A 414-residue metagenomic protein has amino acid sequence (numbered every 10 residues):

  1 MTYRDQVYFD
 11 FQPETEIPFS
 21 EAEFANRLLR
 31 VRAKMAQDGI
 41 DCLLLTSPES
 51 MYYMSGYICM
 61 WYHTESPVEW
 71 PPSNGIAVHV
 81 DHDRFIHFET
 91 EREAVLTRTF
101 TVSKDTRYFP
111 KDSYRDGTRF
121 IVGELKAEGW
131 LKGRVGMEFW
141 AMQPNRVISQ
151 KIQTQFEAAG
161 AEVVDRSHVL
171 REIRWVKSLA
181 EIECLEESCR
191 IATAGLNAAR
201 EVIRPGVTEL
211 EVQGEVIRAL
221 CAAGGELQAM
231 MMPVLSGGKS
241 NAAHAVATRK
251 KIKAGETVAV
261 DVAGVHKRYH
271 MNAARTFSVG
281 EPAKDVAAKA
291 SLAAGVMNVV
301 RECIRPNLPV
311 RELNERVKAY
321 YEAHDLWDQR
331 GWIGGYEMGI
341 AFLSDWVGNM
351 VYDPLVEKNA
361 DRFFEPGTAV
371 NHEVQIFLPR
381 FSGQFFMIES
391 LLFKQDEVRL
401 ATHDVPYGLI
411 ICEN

Functional and structural regions predicted by a protein language model:
M1-N414: Active-site neighborhoods and metal-handling regions in enzymes and metal-associated proteins
